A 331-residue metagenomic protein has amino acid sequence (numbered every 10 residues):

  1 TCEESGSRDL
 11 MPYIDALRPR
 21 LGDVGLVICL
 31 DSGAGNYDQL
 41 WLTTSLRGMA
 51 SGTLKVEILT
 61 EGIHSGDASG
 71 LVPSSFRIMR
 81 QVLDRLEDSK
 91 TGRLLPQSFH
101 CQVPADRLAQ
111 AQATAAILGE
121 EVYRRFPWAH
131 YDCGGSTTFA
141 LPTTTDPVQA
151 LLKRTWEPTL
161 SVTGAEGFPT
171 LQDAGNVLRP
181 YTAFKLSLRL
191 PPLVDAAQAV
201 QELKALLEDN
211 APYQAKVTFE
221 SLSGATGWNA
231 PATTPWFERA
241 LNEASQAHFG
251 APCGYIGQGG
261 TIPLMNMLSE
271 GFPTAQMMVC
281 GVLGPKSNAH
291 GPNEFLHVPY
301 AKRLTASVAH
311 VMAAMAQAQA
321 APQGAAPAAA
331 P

Functional and structural regions predicted by a protein language model:
T1-S45: Acidic/histidine-rich catalytic neighborhood of metal-dependent amide-processing enzymes
S7-R8, D106-T114, W228-F237, N266-G271: Short glycine/threonine-rich loop-to-helix capping motif typified by GTGT followed within a few residues by an Asp-Pro
P19-G25, G35, T44, M49 (+3 more regions): Acidic-enriched catalytic cores of C-N bond-cleaving enzymes acting on peptides and small amides
K55-E57, G62-I63, M79, W156-P158 (+3 more regions): Zn-dependent metallopeptidase/amidohydrolase metal-coordination segment
V72, Q172-P180: Short, solvent-exposed beta-strand/turn "edge" segments of beta-rich domains on protein surfaces
I78, V82-S89, E202-Y213, W236 (+3 more regions): Generic non-transmembrane alpha-helical segments
L95-Q110, T143-T145, L222-A225, Q258-M267 (+1 more regions): A glycine-rich phosphate-binding loop feature that marks nucleotide/adenosyl-phosphate handling sites
L188-P191, V217-T234, Q258: A short beta-alpha structural unit
